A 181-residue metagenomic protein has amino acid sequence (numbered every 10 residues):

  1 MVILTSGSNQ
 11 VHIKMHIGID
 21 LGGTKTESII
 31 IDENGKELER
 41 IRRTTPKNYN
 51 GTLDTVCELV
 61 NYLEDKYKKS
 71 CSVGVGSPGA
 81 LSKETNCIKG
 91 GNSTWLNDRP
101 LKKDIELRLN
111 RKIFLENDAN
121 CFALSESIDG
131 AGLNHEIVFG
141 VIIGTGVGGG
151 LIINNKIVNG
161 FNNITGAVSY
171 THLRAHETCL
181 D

Functional and structural regions predicted by a protein language model:
M1-K14, T178: N-terminal amphipathic/basic-hydrophobic helices that include classical n-h-c signal peptides and signal-anchor
K14, T26, R111, L133-V138 (+2 more regions): Short coil/turn connectors at secondary-structure junctions
H16-D20, S72-G74, V138-I142, G148: Short glycine-aspartate micro-motif
H16-G51, C87-I88, I157, N163-A167: Short glycine-rich, Thr/Ser-proximal phosphate-binding strand/loop in the N-terminal lobe of ATP-dependent enzymes
I31-D32, S125, G150-N154, V158: Short beta-strand-to-turn element immediately C-terminal to the catalytic PLP-Schiff-base lysine in fold type I
P46, N50-C57, N61, K69-V73 (+1 more regions): Glycine-rich phosphate-binding loop and adjoining helix at the ATP-binding site of ATP-dependent phosphoryl-transfer
F122-I128, G149-L151, Y170: Adenylate-forming
H172-A175, C179-D181: Single conserved hydrophobic/aromatic residue that forms the stacking wall/gate of nucleotide- or nucleobase-binding
